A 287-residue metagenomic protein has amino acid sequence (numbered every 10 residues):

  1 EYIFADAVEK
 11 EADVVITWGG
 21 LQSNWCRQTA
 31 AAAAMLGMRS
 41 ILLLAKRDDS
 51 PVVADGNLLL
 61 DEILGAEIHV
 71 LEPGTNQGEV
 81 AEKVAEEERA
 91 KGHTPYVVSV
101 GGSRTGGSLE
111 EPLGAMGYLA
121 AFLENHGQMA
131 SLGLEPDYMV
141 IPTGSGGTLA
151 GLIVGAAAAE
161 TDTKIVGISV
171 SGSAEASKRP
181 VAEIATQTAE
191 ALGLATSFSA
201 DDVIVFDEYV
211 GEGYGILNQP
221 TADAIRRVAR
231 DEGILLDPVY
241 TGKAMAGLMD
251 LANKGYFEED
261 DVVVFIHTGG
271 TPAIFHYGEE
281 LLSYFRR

Functional and structural regions predicted by a protein language model:
E1, Q22-T29, M35, S145-L152 (+2 more regions): Short glycine/serine/threonine-rich phosphate/pyrophosphate-binding segments that cradle anionic phosphate groups
E1-R47, P51: Active-site cofactor/substrate anionic-group-binding motifs, chiefly glycine- and Lys/Arg-rich phosphate-binding loops
I3-A7, T29-A30, A121-N125, L152-A156 (+2 more regions): Buried hydrophobic packing segments
V14-C26, M139-S145, I234-G242: Active-site nucleophile and cofactor-binding loops and adjacent substrate-binding regions of central metabolic enzymes
A45-L132, T196, D201-A224: Small/polar-residue-rich loop-to-helix segments that shape phosphate-bearing ligand pockets
A115-I204, I266-R287: Glycine-rich phosphate/pyrophosphate-binding loop at beta-loop-alpha junctions
S199-E259: Active-site-adjacent helical/loop segments in soluble small-molecule enzymes
